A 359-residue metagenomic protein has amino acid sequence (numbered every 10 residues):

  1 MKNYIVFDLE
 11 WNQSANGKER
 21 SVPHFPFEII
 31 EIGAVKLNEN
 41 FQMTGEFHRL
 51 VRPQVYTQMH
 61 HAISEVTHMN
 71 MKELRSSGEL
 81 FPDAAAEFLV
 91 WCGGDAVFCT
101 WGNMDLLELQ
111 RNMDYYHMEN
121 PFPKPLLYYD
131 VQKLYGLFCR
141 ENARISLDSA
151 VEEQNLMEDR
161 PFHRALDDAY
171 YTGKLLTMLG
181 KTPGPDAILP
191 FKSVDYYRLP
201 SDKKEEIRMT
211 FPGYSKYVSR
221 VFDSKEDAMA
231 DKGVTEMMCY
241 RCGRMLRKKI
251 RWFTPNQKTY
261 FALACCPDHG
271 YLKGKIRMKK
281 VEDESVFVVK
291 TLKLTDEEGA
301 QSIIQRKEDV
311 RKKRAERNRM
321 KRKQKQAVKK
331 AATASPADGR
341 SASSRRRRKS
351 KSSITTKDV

Functional and structural regions predicted by a protein language model:
M1-L107, Y271-K313: Conserved non-catalytic scaffold segment of RNase H-like nuclease domains
W11-G17, I30-G33, E108-N112, V218-F222 (+2 more regions): Short amphipathic alpha-helical surface micro-motifs
R20-P23, S149, S224-E226: Intrinsically disordered, low-complexity segments enriched in polar/charged residues with Gly/Pro, especially when
F25-I32, K36-T67, V90-V218, D283-F287: Metal-dependent phosphoesterase core characteristic of DEDDh/y 3'-5' exonuclease domains
R75, K124, P161-F162, I250 (+1 more regions): Short loop/turn and capping residues at structural boundaries
D83, Y170, K258: Short Asp/Glu-rich motifs
M178-V359: Acidic two-metal-ion nuclease catalytic site recognized across multiple nuclease folds, prominently DnaQ/RNase D-T
